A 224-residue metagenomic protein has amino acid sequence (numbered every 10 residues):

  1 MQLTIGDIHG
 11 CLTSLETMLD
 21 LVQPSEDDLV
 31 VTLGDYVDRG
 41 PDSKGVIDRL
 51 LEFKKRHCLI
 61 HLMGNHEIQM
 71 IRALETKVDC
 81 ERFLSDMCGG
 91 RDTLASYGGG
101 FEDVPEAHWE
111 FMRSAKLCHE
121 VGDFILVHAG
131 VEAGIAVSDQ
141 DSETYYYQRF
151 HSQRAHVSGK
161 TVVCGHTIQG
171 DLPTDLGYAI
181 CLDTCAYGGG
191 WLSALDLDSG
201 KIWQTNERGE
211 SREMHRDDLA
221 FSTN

Functional and structural regions predicted by a protein language model:
M1-H9, F124-G130, I180-L182: Active-site-proximal beta-strand elements of phosphoester/diester hydrolases
M1-R49: N-terminal active-site segment of His-dependent metallophosphoesterases
T4, V30-T32, H61-L62, I125 (+2 more regions): Residue-level marker for buried hydrophobic side chains located in beta-strands that build the well-ordered beta-sheet
D7, V30, D35, L50 (+6 more regions): Divalent metal-coordination and catalytic microenvironments
H9-T13, D38-P41, I68-I71, A133-G134 (+2 more regions): Active-site environment of divalent metal-dependent phosphoester hydrolases
R39-E120, Q148-S152: Active-site neighborhood of divalent metal-dependent phosphoester bond hydrolases
D103-E132, V137-D171: His/acidic metal-ligating clusters that form di-metal
F150-N224: Acidic, His/Gly-rich catalytic cores of divalent-metal-dependent hydrolytic chemistry
